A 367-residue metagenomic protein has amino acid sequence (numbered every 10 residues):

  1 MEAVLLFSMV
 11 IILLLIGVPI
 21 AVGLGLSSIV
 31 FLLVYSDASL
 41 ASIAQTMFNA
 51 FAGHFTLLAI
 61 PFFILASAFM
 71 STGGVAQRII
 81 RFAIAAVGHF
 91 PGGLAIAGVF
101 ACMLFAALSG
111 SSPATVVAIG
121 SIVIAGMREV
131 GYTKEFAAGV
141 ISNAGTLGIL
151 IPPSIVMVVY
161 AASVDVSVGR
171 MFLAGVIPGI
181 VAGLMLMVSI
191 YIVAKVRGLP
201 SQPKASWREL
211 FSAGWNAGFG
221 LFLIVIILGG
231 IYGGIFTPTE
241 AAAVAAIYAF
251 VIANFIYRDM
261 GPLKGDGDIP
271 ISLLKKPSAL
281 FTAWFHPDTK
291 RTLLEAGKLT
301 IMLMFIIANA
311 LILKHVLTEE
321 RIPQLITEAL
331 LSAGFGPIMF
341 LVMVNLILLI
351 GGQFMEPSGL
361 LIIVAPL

Functional and structural regions predicted by a protein language model:
M1-L367: Alpha-helical transmembrane segments of multi-pass membrane transport proteins
